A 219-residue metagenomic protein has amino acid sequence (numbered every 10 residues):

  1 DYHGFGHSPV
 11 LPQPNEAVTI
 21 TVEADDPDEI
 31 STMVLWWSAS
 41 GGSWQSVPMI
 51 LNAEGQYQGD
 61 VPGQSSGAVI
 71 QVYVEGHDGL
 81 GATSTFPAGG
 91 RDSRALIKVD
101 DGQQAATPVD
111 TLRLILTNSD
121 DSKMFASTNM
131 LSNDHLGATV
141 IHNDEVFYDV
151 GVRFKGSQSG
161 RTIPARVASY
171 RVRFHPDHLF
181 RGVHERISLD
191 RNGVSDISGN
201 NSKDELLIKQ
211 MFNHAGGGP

Functional and structural regions predicted by a protein language model:
D1-P14, E23-D25, D100: Short, compositionally biased P/S/T/A/G/V-rich stretches that sit at domain boundaries
S8-V10, P62, T128: Outer-membrane beta-barrel proteins
L11, I20-E29, A39, G76-D78: Extracellular acidic, Ser/Thr/Pro-rich low-complexity tracts
A17-T19, Q56-Q58, T111: Intrinsic-disorder/low-complexity, polar/charged segments enriched in Ser/Thr/Lys/Arg/Asp/Glu/Gln
T21-E23, W36, W44, D60 (+3 more regions): Residue-level recognition of well-ordered beta-strand positions that form the cores of beta-sheet-rich folds across
D28, S66-G67, G81-P219: Phosphate/dinucleotide-binding and metal-coordinating scaffold of catalytic cores in nucleotide-dependent enzymes
I30-G67, H77-G89: Aromatic-rich carbohydrate-binding modules that target alpha-glucans
A68-V72: Exposed beta-strand face motif in extracellular beta-rich ectodomains
